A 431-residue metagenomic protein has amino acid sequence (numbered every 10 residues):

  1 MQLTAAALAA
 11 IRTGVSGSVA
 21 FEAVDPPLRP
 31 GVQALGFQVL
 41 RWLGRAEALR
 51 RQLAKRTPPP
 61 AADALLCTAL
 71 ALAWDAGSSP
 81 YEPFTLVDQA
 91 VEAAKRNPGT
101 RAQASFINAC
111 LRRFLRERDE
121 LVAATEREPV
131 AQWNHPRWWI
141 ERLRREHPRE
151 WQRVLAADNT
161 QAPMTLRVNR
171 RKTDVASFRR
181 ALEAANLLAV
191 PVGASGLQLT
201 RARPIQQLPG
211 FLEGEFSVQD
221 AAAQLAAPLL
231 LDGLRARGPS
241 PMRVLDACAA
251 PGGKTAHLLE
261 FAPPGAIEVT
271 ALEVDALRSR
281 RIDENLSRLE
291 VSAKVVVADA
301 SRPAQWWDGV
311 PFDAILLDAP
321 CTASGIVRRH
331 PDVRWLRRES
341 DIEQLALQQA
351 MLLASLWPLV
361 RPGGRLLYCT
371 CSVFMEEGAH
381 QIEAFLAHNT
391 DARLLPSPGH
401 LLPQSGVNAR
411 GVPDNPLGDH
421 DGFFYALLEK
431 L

Functional and structural regions predicted by a protein language model:
M1-L431: S-adenosylmethionine
